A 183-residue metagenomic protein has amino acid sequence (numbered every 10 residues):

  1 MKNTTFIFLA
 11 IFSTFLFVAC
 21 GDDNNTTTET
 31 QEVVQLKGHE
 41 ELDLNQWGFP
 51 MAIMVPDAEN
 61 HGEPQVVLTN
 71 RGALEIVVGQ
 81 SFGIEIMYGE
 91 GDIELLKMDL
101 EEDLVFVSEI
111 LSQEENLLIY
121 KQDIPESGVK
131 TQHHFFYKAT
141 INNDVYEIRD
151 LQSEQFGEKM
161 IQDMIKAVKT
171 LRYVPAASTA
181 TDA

Functional and structural regions predicted by a protein language model:
M1-K2: N-terminal secretory signal peptides that target proteins for export/translocation
T5-F8, F15-G72, L151-A183: N-terminal targeting sequences that direct proteins away from the cytosol to non-cytosolic compartments
Q65-K159: Conserved polar/disulfide-associated segments of primarily extracytoplasmic proteins
